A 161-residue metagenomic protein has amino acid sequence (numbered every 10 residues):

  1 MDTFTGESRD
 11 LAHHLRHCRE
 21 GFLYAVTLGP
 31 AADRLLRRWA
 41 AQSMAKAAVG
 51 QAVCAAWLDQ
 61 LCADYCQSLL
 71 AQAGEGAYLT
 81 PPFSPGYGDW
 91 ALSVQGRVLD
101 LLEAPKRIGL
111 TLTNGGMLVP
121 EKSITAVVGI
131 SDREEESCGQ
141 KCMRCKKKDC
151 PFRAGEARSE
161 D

Functional and structural regions predicted by a protein language model:
M1-A47: Active-site helix-to-loop segments that bind/position phosphate- or nucleotide-bearing substrates and donors across
M1-R9, G74-D161: Compositionally biased, low-complexity/repeat regions
L36-R37, G50, L70, Q95-D100: Generic detector of well-ordered alpha-helical segments enriched in charged/polar residues, highlighting helical
A40-D89: Long, amphipathic alpha-helical coupling/dimerization segments that relay conformational signals between
